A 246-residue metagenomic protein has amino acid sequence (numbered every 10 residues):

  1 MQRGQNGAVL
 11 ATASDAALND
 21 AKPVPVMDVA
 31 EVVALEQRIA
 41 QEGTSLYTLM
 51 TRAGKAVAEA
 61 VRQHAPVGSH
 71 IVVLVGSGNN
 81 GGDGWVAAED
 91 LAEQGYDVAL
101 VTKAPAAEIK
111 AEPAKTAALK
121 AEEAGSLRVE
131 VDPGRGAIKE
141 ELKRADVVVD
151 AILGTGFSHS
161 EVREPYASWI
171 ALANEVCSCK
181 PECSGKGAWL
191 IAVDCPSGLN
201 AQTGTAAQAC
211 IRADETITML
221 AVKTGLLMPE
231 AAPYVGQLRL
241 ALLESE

Functional and structural regions predicted by a protein language model:
Q2-A34, I39, A145-E246: YjeF_N-associated NAD(P)HX repair module
Q2-K55, A60-V98: Non-catalytic beta/alpha edge segments that cap or flank active sites
R52, E59, E141, G236-Q237: Solvent-exposed, non-transmembrane amphipathic alpha-helical segments
A58-G154, S160-V193: Nucleotide and nucleotide-moiety/phosphate-recognizing core
